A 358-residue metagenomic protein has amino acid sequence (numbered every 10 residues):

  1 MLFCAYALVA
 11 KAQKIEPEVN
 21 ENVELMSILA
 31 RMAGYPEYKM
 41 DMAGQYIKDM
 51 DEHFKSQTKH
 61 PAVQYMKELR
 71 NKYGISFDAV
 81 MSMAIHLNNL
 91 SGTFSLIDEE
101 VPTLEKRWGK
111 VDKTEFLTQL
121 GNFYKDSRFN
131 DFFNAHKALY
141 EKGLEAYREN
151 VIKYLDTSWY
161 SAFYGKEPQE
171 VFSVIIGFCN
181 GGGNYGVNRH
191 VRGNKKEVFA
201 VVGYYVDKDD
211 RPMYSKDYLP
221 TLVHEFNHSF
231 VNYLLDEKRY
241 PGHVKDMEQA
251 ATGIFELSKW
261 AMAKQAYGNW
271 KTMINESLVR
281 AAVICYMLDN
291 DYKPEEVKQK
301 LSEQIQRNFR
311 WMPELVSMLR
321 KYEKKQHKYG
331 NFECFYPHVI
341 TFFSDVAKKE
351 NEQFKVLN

Functional and structural regions predicted by a protein language model:
M1-K14: Bacterial Sec-dependent N-terminal signal peptides
Q13-S95, R307-F332: N-terminal mature-domain "stem" immediately C-terminal to a signal peptide or N-terminal signal-anchor/transmembrane
V63-T157: Long, mid-chain structured domain cores
D98, P102-K106, G186-K216: Active-site scaffold of zinc-dependent metalloenzymes
K137-K196: Auxiliary, metal-adjacent structural segments of Zn-dependent hydrolase domains
K216-Y240: Active-site recognition of the HExxH zinc-binding catalytic motif
N232-A261: Post-HEXXH active-site segment of zinc metalloproteases
A281-N358: Pan-zinc metallopeptidase signature
